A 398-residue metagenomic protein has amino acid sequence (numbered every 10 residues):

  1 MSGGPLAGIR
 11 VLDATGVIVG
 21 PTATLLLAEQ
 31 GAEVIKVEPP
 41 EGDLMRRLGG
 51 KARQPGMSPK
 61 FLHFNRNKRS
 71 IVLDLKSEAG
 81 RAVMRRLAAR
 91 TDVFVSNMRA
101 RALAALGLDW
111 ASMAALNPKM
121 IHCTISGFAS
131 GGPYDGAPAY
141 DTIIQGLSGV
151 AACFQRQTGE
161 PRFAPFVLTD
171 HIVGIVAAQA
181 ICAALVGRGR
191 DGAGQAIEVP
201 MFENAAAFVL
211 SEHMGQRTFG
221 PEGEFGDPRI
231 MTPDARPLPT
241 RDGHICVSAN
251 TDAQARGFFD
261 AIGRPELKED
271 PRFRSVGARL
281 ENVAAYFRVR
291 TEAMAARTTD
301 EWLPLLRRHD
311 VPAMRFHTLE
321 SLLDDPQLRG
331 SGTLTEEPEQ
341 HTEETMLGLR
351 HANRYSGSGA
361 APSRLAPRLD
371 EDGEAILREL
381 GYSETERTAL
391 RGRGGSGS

Functional and structural regions predicted by a protein language model:
M1-R10, E224, P239-T240, S321-S398: Terminal low-complexity tails and localization/encapsulation signals of metabolic enzymes
M1-R190, E222-E224, V289, R368 (+1 more regions): N-terminal helix-loop segment corresponding to the beta1-alpha1 unit of nucleotide/adenylate-binding folds
V34, R307-S321, S383-T388: Short, well-structured beta-strand/strand-turn elements
E41, F128-A129, M201-A206, D242-H244 (+2 more regions): Glycine-rich beta-alpha junction loops
R162-I172, G194-A196, F225-R229, P233-A235 (+3 more regions): A short glycine-threonine-serine/GTX helix/turn-capping micro-motif
G174-G194, A207-R217, D260-E266: Oxidoreductase and adenylate-handling cofactor-binding alpha/beta cores
G194-F202, L305, T388-R391: Beta-strand segments within the central parallel beta-sheet cores of soluble alpha/beta enzyme folds
R229, P233-H309, A313: Aromatic-enriched alpha-helical interface/lid elements that frame and gate functional surfaces
